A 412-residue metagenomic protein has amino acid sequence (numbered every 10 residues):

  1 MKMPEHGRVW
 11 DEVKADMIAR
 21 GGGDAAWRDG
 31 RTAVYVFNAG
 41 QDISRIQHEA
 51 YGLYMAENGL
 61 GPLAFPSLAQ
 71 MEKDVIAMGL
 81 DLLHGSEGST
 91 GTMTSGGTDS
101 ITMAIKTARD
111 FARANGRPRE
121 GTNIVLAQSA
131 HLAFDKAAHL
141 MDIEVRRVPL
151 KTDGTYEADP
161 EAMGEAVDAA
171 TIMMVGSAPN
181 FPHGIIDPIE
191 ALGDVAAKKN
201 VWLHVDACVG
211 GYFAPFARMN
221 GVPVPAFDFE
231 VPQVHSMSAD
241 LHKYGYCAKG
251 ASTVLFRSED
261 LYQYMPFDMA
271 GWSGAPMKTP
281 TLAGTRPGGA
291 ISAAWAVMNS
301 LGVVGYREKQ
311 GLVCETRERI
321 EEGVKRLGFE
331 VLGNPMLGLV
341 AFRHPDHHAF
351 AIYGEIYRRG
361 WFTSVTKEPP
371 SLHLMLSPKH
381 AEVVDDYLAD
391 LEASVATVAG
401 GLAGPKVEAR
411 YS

Functional and structural regions predicted by a protein language model:
M1-G88: N-terminal entrance/gating region of PLP-dependent enzymes' catalytic architecture
A15, A19, A25-R28, T32-A33 (+5 more regions): Pyridoxal 5′-phosphate
Q41, G88, S95-W272, P276 (+3 more regions): Conserved PLP-enzyme active-site core in the AAT-like
D81, K106-D110, W295-S300: Short glycine/serine- and small hydrophobic-enriched flexible loop segments
E190-D194, K198, R319, A351 (+1 more regions): Alpha-helical scaffolding segments of alpha/beta enzyme cores, especially the outer helices of TIM-barrel or partial
M219-M336, R343-P345, Y411-S412: Active-site C-terminal subdomain of aminotransferase-like
G328-F362, T366-L388: Conserved PLP-binding catalytic core of the aspartate aminotransferase-like
H373-S412: PLP-dependent enzyme catalytic core of the Aspartate aminotransferase-like
